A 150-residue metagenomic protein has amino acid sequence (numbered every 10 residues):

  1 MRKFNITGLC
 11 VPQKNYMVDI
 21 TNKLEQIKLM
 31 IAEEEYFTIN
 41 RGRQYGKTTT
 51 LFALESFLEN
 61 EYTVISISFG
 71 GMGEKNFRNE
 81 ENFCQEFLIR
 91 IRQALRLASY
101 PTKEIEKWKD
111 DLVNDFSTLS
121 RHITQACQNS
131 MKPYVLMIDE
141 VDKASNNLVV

Functional and structural regions predicted by a protein language model:
M1-F57, T124-A126: Walker A/P-loop-proximal flanking segment of P-loop NTPase domains
I27, I31, A98-D110, I123-S130: Amphipathic helix/helix-loop-helix segment enriched in hydrophobic residues with interspersed Lys/Arg and occasional
F37, V64-I65, Y134: Hydrophobic anchor at the start of a short beta-strand that flanks the dinucleotide cofactor-binding loop
G46, G70-E74, K143: Conserved nucleotide-binding/hydrolysis micro-motifs of P-loop NTPases
L58-R78: Conserved catalytic segments around the Walker B and adjacent sensor/switch elements of P-loop NTPase domains
N76-E80, N147-V150: Short, solvent-exposed loop/turn segments at secondary-structure boundaries
F77-T102: Conserved NTP-binding/hydrolysis module of P-loop NTPases
D110-V150: Conserved Walker B catalytic segment
